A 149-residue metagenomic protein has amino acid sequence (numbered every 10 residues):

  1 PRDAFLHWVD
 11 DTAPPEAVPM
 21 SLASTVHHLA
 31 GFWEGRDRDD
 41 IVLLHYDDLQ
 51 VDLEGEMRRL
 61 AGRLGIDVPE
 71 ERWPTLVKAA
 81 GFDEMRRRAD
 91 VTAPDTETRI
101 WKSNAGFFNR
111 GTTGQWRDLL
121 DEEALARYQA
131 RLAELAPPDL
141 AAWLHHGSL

Functional and structural regions predicted by a protein language model:
P1-K78, F82-F107, A126, E134: PAPS-dependent sulfotransferase catalytic domain
G111: Conserved active-site carboxylates
W116-R117: Globin-like tetrapyrrole-binding proteins
A124-L149: C-terminal accessory extensions appended to soluble enzyme cores
